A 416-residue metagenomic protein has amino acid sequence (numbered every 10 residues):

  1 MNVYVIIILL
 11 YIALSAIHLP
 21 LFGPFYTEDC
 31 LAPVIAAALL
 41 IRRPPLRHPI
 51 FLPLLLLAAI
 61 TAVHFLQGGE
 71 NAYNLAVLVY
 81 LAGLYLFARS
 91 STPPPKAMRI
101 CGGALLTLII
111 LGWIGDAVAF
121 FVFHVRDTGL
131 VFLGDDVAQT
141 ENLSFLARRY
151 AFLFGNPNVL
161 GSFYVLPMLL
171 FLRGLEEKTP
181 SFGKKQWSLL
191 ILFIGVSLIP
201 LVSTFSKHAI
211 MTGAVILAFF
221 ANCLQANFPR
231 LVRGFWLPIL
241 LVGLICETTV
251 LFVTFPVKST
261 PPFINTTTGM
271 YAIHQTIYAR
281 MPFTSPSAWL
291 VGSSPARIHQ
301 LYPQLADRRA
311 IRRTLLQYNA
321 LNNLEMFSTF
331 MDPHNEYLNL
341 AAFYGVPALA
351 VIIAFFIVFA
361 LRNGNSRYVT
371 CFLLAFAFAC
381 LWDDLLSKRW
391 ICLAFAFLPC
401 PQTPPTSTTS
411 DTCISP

Functional and structural regions predicted by a protein language model:
M1-R43, L56-G68: N-terminal signal-anchor transmembrane segment
I6-Y11, S188-G195, M331, A360-D383: Loop-to-helix entry and N-terminal half of a specific, functionally important transmembrane alpha helix in multi-pass
A36-I41, T61-F121, F355, F378: Transmembrane alpha-helical segments and their membrane-water interfaces
R99-L133, E141-L146, F152-A226: Alpha-helical transmembrane segments of multi-pass inner-membrane proteins
T107, L175, Q186, A221-G234 (+1 more regions): Hydrophobic transmembrane alpha-helices and their immediate junctions
F145, K258-R312, T329-N339: Membrane-interface loop/short-helix elements at transmembrane-helix boundaries of multipass membrane proteins
A147, F152, T314-A360: A conserved mid-to-late transmembrane alpha helix and its immediate loop/hinge that forms the functional core
G213-A218, V369-P416: Transmembrane alpha-helices of multi-pass inner-membrane enzymes
